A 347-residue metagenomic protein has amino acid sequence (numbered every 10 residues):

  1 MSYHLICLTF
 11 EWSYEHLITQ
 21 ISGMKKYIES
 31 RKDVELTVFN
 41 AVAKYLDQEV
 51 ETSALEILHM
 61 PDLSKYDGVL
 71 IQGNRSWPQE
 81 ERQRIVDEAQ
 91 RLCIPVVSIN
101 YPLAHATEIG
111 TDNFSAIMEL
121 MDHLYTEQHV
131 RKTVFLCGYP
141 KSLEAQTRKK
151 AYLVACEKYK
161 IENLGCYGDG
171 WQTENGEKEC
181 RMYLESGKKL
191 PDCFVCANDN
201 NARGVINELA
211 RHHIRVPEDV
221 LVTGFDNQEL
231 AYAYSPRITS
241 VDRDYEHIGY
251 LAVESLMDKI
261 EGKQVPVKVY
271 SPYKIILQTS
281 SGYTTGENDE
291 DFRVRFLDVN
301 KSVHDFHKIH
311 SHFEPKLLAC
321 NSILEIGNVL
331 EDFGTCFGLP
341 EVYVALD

Functional and structural regions predicted by a protein language model:
M1-Q48, T52-C336, P340-Y343: Bacterial carbohydrate/catabolite-sensing allosteric modules
A345-D347: GAF sensory/regulatory domain recognition with acknowledged cross-activation on helical regulatory dimers
